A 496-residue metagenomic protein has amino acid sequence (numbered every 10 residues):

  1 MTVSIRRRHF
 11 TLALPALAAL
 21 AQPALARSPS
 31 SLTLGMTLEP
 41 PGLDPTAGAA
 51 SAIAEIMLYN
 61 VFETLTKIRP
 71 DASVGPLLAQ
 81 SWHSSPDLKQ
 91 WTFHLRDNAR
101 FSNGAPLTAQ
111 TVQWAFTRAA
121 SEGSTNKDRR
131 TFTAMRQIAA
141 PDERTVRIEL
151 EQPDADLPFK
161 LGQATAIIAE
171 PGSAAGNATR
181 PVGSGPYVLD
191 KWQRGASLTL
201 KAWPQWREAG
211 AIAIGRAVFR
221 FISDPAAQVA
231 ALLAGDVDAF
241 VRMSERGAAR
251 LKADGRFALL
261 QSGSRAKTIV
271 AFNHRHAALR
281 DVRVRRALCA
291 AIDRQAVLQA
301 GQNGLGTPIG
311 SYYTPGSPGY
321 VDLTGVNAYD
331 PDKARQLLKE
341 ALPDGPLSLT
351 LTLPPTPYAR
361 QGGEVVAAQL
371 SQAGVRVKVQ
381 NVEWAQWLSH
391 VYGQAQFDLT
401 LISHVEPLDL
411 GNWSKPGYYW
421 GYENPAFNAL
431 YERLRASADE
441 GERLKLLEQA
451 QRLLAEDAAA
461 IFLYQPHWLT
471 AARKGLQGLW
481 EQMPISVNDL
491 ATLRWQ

Functional and structural regions predicted by a protein language model:
S30, Q193, A291-G319, P357-A367 (+1 more regions): Detector for C-terminal structural segments
G35-P86, T117, R180-S184: N-terminal lobe/hinge region of extracytoplasmic solute-binding protein
E39-E55, L78-A79, A105, K127-D128 (+4 more regions): A structural "hinge/loop" feature
S73, P153-D154, F159-V218, D224-A226 (+3 more regions): Gly/Pro-rich hinge or "lid" segments in bacterial periplasmic/extracellular proteins
Q80-T125, P141, R147, A231 (+1 more regions): Aromatic- and charge-enriched surface segment that lines or borders ligand/interaction sites
H94, D128-P171, K191: Surface-exposed binding/hinge segments that line and control ligand-binding clefts or catalytic entry sites
T108-T117, E143-E149, G185-P186, A213-R216 (+6 more regions): Alpha-helical secondary-structure segments
A175, P204-R250, A367, R376-K378: Ligand-site clamp/hinge motif
